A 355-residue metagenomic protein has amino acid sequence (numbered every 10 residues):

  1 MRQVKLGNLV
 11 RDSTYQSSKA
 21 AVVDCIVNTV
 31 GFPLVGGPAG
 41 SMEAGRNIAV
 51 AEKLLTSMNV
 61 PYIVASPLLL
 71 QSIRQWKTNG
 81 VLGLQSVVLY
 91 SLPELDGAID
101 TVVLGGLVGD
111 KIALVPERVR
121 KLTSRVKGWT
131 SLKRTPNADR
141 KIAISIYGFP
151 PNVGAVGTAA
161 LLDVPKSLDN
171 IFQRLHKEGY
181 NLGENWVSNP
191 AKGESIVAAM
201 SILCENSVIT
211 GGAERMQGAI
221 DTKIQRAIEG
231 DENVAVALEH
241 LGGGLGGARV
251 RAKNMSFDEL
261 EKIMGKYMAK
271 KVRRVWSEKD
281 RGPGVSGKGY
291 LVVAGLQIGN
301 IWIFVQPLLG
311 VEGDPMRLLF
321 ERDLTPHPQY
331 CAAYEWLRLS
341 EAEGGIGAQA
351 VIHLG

Functional and structural regions predicted by a protein language model:
M1-L354: An N-terminal assembly and electron-transfer interface module characteristic of large anaerobic redox and radical
